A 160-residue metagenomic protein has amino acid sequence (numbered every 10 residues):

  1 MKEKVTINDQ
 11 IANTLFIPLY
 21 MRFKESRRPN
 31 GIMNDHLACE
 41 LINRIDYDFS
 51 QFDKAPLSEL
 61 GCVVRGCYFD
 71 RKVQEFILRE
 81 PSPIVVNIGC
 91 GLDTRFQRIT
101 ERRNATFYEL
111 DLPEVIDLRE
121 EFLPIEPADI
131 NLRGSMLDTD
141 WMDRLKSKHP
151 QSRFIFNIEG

Functional and structural regions predicted by a protein language model:
M1-V86, C90-G134, T139, R144-P150: Rossmann-like AdoMet
P150-G160: Short SAM/SAH-binding signature in class I
